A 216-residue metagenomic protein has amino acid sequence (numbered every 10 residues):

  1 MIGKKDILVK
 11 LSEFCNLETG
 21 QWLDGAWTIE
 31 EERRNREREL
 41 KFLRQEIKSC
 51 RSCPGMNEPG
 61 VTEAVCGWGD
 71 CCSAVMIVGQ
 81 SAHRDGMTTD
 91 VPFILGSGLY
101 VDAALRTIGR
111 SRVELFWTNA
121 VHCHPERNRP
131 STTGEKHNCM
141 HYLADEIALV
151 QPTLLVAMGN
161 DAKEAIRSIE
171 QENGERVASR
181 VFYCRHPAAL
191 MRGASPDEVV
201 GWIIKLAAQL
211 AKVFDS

Functional and structural regions predicted by a protein language model:
I2-D215: A polyanion-binding, active-site-adjacent surface
